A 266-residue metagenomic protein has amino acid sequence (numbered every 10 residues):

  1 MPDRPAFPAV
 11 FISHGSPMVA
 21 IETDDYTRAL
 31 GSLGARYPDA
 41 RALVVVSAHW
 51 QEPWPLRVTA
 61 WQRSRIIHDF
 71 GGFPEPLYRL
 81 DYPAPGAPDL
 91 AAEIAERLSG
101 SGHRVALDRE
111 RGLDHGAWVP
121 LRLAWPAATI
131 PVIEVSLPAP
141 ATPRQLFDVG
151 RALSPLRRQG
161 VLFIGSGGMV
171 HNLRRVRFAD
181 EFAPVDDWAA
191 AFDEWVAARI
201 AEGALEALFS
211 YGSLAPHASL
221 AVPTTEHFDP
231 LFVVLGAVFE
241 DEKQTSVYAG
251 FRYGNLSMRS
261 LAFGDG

Functional and structural regions predicted by a protein language model:
M1-V105: A short aromatic-anchored loop/beta-hairpin motif
V10-F11, D69-P76, W125-E134, F209: Short, basic/glycine-rich phosphate-binding loops at helix/coil junctions that contact nucleotide phosphates
Y26-R36, R144-Q159: Long, well-ordered alpha-helical scaffolding segments within enzyme catalytic domains, especially pronounced
S47-H49, E110-R111, S166-M169: Short, well-ordered beta-to-alpha junction loops that form the rim of enzyme active sites and present histidine/acidic
L77-P85, S136-P143, A218: Flexible, glycine/proline-enriched loop segments at strand-loop-helix junctions that form or flank small-ligand binding
A91-L146: Internal, conserved structured core segments that host functional sites
E93-E96, G100, I130-P131, A141 (+3 more regions): Surface-exposed, charge/polar-rich loops and edge strands
